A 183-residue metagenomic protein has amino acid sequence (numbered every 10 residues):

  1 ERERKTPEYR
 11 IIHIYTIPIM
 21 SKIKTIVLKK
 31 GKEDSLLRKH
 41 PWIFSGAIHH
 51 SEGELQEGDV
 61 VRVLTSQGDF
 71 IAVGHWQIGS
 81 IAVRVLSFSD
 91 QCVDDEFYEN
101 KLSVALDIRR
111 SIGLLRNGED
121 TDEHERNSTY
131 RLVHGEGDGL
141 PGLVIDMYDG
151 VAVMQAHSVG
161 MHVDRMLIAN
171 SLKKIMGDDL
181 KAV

Functional and structural regions predicted by a protein language model:
R2-T6, I12-I14: Intrinsically disordered, low-complexity terminal segments enriched in Ser/Thr
Y9-R10, W42: Short non-domain terminal segments
I11-K22: Basic/polar N-terminal segments that are highly enriched at the extreme N-terminus, encompassing both cleavable
M20-V183: RNA-binding accessory domains that recognize and position tRNA/RNA substrates
